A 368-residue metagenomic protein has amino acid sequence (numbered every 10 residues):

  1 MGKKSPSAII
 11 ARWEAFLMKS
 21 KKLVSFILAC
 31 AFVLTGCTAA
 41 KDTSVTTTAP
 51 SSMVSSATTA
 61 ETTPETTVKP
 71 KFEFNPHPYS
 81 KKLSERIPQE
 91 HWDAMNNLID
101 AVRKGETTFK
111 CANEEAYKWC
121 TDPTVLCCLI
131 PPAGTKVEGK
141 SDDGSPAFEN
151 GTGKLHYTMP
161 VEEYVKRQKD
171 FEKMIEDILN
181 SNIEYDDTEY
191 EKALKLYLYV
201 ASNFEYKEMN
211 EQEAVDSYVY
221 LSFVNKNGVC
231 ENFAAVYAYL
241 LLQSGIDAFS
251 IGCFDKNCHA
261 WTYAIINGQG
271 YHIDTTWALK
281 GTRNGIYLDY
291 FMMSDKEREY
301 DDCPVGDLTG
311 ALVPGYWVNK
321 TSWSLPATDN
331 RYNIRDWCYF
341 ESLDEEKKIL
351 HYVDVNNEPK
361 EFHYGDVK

Functional and structural regions predicted by a protein language model:
G2-L17: Short, Lys/Arg-enriched N-terminal segments with co-localized hydrophobic residues within the first ~10-30 amino acids
F16-I27: Bacterial N-terminal signal peptides that target proteins for export
I27, H272-T276, K360-K368: Short amphipathic beta-strand/extended segments with alternating polar/hydrophobic composition
L34-G36: C-terminal motif of bacterial Sec signal peptides marking the signal peptidase cleavage site
T38-D187, E299-K368: N-terminal accessory/pre-domain segments preceding catalytic cores
P160-S222: Secondary-structure boundary elements
V219-N232: A short, highly charged nucleic-acid-interacting micro-segment common to nuclease and nuclease-linked defense proteins
N232-D301: Hydrophobic/aromatic-rich core segments of domains that either
